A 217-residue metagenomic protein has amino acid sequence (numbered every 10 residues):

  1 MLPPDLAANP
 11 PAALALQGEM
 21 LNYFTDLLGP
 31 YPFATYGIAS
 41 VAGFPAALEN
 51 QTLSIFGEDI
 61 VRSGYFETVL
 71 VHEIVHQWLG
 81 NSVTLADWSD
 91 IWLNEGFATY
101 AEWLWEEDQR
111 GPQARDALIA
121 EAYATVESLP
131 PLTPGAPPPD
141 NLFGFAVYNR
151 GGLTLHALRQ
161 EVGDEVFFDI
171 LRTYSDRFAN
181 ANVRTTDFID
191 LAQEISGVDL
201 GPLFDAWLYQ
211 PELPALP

Functional and structural regions predicted by a protein language model:
M1-Q77, N81-D90, D140-N141: Juxtacatalytic substrate-recognition/specificity segment
L6-A7, Q113-A114, G144-P217: Amphipathic alpha-helical substructures
M20-L27, A47, Q51-V61, D90-L129 (+1 more regions): Post-HExxH zinc-binding segment in Zn-dependent metallohydrolases
L28-P32, W78-S82, A86, A101-Q109 (+5 more regions): A generic secondary-structure signal for well-formed alpha-helical elements
P30-A39, A86-D90, Q113-A117, D169-I170 (+1 more regions): Surface-exposed patches in mature extracellular/periplasmic domains of secreted proteins
L48, R62-V71, D90-L93, F97 (+5 more regions): Secondary-structure capping and boundary motifs in well-ordered enzyme cores
V126-N141: The feature captures the short pre-catalytic strand/loop hairpin that immediately precedes and shapes the active-site
